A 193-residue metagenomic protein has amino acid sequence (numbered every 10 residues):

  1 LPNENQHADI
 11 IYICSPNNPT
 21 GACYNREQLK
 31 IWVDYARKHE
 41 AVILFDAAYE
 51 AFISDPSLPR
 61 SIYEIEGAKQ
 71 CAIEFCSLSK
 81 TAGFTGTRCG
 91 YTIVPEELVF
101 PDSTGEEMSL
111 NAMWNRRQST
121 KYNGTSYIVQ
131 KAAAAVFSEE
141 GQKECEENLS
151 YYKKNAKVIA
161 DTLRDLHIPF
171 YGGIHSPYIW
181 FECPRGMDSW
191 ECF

Functional and structural regions predicted by a protein language model:
L1-F193: PLP-dependent class I/II
